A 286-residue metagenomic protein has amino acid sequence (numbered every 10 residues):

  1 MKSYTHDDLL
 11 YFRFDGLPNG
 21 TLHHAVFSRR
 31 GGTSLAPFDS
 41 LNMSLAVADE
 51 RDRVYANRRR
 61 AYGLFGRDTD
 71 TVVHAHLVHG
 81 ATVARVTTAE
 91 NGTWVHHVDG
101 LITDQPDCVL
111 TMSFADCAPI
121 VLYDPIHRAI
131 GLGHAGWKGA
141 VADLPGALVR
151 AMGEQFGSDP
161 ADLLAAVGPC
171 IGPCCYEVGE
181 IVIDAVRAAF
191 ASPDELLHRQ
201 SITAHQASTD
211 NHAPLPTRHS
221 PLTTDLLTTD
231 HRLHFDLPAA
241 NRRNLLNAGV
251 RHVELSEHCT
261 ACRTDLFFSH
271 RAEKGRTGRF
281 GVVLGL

Functional and structural regions predicted by a protein language model:
M1-L286: Active-site microenvironment for binding and transforming phosphate-containing groups
